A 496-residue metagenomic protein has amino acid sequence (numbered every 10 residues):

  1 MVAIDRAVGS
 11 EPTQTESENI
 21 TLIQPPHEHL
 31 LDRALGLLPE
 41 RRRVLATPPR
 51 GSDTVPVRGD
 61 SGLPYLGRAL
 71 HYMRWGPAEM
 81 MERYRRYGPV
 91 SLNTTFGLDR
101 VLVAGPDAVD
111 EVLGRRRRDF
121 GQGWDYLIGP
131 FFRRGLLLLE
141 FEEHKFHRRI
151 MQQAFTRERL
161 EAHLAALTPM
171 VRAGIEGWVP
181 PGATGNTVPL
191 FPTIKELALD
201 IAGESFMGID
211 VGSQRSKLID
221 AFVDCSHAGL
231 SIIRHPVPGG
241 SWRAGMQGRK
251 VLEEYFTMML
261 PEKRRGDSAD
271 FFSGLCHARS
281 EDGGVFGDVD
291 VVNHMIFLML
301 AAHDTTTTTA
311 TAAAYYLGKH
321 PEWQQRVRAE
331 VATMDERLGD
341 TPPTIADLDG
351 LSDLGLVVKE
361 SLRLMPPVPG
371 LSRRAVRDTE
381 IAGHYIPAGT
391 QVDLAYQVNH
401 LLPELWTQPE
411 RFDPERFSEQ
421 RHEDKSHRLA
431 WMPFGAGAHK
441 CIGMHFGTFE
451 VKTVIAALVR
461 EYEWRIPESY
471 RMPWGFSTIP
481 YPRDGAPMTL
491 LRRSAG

Functional and structural regions predicted by a protein language model:
V2-D53, Y84, V171-I175, A221 (+5 more regions): Cytochrome P450 proximal C-terminal region
V2-P39, R43-V44, P49-V57, G114 (+5 more regions): Cytochrome P450 heme-thiolate monooxygenase catalytic core
V55-G62, L164, T168, D220 (+5 more regions): Cytochrome P450 I-helix active-site segment
L66-G88, M258, L338-A382, P403: Conserved cytochrome P450 K-helix E-x-x-R motif and the immediately C-terminal K′/meander segment
P106-R117: Short active-site loop/helix that positions an aromatic residue
T305-Q324, R328-E330, H445-E461: Cytochrome P450 catalytic-core helices
L394-H422: Conserved cytochrome P450 K-helix/beta-meander segment immediately N-terminal to the heme-binding cysteine loop
